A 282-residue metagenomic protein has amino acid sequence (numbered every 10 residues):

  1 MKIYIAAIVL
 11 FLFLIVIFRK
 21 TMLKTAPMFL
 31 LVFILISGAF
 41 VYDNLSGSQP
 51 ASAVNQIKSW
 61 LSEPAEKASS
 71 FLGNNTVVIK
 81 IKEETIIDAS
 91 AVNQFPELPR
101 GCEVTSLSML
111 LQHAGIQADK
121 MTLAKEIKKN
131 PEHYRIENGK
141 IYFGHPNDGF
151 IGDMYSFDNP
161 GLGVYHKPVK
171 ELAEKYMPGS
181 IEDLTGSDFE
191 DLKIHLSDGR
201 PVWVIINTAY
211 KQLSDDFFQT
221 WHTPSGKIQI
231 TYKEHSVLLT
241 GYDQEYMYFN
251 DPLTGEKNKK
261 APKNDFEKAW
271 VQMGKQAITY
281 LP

Functional and structural regions predicted by a protein language model:
M1-L14: Membrane-embedded alpha-helical segments of integral membrane proteins
I15-R19, T25-K167, T208, D216-Q219 (+1 more regions): Active-site-adjacent structural segments surrounding the nucleophilic cysteine of cysteine proteases and isopeptidases
L107-D119, K128-E132, E174-P178, E182 (+3 more regions): Sec-exported extracytoplasmic/periplasmic mature domains
T122-E132, S180-I181, D265, K275-P282: Cysteine-dependent hydrolase recognition
E126, G186, I205-A209, Y242-D243 (+1 more regions): Active-site-proximal beta-strand/loop segments in catalytic clefts of secreted hydrolases
G144-S236, T279-L281: Predominantly the structural core of cysteine protease catalytic domains
Q219-T223, I228-T231, V237-P282: Noncatalytic regulatory segments and standalone regulatory/sensor domains
